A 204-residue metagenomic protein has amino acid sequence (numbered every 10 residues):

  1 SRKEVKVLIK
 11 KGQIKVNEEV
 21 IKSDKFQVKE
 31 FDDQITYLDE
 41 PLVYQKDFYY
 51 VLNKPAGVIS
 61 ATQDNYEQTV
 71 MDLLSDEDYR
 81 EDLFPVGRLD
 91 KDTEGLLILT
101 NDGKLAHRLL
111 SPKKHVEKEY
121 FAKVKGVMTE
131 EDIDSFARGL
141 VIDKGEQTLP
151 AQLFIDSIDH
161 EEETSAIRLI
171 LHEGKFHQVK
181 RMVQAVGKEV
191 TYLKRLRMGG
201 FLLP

Functional and structural regions predicted by a protein language model:
R2-P204: Basic, flexible Lys/Arg- and Gly-enriched helix-loop patches that mediate nucleic-acid binding at interfaces with rRNA
